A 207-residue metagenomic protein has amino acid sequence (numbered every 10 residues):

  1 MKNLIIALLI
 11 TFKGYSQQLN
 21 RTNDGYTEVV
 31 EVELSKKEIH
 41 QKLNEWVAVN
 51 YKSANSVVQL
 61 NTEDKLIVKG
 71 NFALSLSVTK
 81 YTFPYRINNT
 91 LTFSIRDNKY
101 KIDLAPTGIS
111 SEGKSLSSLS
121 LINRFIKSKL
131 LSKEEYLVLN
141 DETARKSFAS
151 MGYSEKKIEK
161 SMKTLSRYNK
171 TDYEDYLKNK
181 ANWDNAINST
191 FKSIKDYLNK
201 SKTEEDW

Functional and structural regions predicted by a protein language model:
M1-R21, I194: Bacterial Sec-dependent N-terminal signal peptides
Q17-W207: Ser/Thr-rich, low-complexity intrinsically disordered terminal regions
